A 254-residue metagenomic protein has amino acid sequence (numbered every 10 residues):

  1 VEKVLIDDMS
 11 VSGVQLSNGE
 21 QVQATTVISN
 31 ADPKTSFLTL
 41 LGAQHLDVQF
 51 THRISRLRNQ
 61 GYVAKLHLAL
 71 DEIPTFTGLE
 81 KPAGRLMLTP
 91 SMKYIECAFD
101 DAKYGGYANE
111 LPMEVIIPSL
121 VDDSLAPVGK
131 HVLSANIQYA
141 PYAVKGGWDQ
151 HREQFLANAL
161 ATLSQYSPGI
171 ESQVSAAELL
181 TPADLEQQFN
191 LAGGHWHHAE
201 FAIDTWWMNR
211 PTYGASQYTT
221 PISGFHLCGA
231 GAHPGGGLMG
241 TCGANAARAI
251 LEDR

Functional and structural regions predicted by a protein language model:
E2-A126: Mid-domain catalytic core of redox enzymes that form a hydrophobic substrate pocket/lid adjacent to a catalytic redox
I6-S12, G42, G146-D149, L180-G194: Short glycine/threonine-rich loop-to-helix capping motif typified by GTGT followed within a few residues by an Asp-Pro
M9, Q23-T26, A31-S36, V63 (+6 more regions): Generic recognition of stable, solvent-exposed alpha-helical segments in well-folded globular domains
I28, L68, A135, A159 (+4 more regions): Hydrophobic, well-ordered secondary-structure elements that form the walls of internal hydrophobic environments
V63, A140-W148, H226-A232: Glycine- and acidic
D71-Q187: C-terminal segments that line or cap access tunnels to active or ligand-binding sites in enzymes and enzyme-associated
A108-I116, G169-H233: A glycine-rich dinucleotide-binding beta-alpha-beta segment and adjacent secondary-structure elements that constitute
A230-E252: A conserved FAD-binding loop/helix module that cradles the flavin
